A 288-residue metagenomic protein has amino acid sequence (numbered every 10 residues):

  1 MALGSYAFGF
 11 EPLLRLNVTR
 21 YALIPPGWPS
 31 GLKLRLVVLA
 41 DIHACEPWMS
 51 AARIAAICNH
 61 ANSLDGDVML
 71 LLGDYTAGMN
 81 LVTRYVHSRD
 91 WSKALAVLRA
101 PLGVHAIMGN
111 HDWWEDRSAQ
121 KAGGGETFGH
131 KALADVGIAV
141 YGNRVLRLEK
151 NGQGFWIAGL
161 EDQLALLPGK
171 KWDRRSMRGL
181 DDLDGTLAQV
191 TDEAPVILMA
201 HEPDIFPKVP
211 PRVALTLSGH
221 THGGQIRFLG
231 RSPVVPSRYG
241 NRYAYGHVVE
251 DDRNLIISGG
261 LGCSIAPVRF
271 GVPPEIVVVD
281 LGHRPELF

Functional and structural regions predicted by a protein language model:
M1-G31: N-terminal membrane-anchoring alpha-helices
I24-V37, I138-A139, V145-G159, V249-L255 (+1 more regions): Beta-strand-turn-beta hairpins that frame and shape the catalytic cleft of phosphate-ester-processing enzymes
S30-A139: Membrane-embedded segments
K33-E46, G154-L164, I197-A200, N254-G260: Active-site-proximal beta-strand elements of phosphoester/diester hydrolases
A40-A44, G73-G78, N110-W113, R144-V145 (+4 more regions): Active-site metal-binding loops of divalent metal-dependent hydrolases
D67-V68, H105, I138-A139, F155 (+2 more regions): Short, Asp-centered acidic motifs that coordinate Mg2+ and/or phosphate in catalytic or ligand-binding sites
D116-I138, K150-V196, F206, R269: Binuclear metal-dependent hydrolase catalytic cores centered on His/Asp/Glu-rich metal-binding motifs
I197, E202-V277, P285-L287: Conserved beta-sheet core of the metallophosphoesterase superfamily
